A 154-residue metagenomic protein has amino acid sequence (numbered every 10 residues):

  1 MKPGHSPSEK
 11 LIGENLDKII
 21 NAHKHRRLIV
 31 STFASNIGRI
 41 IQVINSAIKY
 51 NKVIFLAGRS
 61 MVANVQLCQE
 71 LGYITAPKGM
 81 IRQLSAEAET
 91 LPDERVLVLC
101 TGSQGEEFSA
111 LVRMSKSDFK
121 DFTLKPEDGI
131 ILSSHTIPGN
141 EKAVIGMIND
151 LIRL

Functional and structural regions predicted by a protein language model:
M1-L154: Acidic/His-rich, metal-assisted hydrolase cores and their charged scaffolds
